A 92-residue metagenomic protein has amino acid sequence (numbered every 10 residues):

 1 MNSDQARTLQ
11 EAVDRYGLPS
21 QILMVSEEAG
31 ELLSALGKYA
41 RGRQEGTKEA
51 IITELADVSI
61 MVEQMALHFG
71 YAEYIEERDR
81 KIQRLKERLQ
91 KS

Functional and structural regions predicted by a protein language model:
M1-S92: Flexible "arm" and connector segments at domain edges
